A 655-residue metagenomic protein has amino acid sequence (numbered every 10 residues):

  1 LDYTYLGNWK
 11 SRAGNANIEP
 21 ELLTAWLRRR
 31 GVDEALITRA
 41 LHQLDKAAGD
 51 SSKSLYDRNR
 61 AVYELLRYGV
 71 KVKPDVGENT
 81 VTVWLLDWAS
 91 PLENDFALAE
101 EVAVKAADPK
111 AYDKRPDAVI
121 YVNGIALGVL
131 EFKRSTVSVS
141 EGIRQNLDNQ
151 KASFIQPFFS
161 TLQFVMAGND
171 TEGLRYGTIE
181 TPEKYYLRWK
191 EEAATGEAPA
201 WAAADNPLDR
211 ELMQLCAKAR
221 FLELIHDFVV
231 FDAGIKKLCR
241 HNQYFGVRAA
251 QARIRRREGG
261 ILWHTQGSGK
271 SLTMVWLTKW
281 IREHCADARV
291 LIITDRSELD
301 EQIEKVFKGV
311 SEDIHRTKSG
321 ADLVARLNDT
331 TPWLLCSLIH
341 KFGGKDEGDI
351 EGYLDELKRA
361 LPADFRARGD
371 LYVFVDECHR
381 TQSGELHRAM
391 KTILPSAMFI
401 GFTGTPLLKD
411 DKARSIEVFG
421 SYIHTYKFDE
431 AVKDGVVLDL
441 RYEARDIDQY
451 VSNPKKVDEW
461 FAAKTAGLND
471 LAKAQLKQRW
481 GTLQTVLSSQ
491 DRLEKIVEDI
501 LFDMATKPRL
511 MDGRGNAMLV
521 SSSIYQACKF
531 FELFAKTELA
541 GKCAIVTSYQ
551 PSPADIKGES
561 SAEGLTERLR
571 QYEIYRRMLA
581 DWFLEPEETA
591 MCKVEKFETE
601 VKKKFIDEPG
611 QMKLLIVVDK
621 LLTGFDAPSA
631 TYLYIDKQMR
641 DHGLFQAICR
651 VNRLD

Functional and structural regions predicted by a protein language model:
D2-R289, E298-I314, T330-W333, H340 (+4 more regions): ATP-dependent helicase/translocase motor core
N149-A152, R380-M398, V651: Short, conserved "post-DEAD/DEAH" coupling segment immediately C-terminal to helicase motif II within the SF2/RecA-like
A204-P207, K412-R514, F531-E538: Interdomain helical connector at the RecA1-RecA2 junction of SF1/SF2 helicase-like NTPases
Q266, H379-T381, I393-D410, G435: Conserved helicase ATPase motor motifs in RecA-like P-loop NTPase domains
S297, T317-A325, L338-G343, I524 (+3 more regions): Conserved helicase motor
L334-V375, R380-A389, T599-V601, V617-D619: Conserved RecA-like ASCE ATPase "motif II neighborhood" in helicase/translocase motors
W480-L614: Conserved C-terminal RecA-like helicase domain
I616-V617, L622-Q638, L644-Q646: A short beta-strand element within the Helicase C-terminal
